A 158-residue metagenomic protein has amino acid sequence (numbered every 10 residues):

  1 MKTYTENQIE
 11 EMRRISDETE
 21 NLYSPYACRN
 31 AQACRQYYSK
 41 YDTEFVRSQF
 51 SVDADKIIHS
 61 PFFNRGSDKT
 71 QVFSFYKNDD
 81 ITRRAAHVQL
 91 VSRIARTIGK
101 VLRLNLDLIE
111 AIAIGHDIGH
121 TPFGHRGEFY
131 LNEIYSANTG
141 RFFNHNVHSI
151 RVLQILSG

Functional and structural regions predicted by a protein language model:
K2-D42, H59-N64, Q89, R93 (+2 more regions): Sequence-structural signature of the catalytic-core scaffold of metal-dependent phosphohydrolases that act on
Y38-F45, Q49-H59, F63-A86: Active-site flanking loop/helix segments enriched in acidic
S51-V52, L102-G115: Alpha-helical scaffolds flanking conserved acidic
V72-K77, I114, E128, A137: A sequence-level detector of short, solvent-exposed, charge-rich linear segments
Y76-L108: Alpha-helical phosphate/pyrophosphate-handling elements in metalloenzyme active cores
